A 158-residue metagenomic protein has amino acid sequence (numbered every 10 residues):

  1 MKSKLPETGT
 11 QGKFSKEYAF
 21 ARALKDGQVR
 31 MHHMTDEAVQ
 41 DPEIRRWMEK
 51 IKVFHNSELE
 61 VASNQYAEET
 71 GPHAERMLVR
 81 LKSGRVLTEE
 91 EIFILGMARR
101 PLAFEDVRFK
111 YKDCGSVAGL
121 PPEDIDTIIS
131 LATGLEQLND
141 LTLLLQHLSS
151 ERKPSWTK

Functional and structural regions predicted by a protein language model:
M1-K158: Terminal-appendage/accessory-domain detector
